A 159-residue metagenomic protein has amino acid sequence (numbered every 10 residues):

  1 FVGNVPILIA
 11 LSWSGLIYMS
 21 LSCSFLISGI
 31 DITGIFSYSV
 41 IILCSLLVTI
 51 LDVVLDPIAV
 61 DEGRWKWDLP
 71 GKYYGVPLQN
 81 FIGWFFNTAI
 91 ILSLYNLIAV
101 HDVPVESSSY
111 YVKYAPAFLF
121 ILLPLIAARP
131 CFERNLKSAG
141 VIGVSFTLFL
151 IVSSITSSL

Functional and structural regions predicted by a protein language model:
F1-L159: Aromatic-rich, lipid-facing transmembrane alpha helices and their immediate juxtamembrane interface loops in integral
